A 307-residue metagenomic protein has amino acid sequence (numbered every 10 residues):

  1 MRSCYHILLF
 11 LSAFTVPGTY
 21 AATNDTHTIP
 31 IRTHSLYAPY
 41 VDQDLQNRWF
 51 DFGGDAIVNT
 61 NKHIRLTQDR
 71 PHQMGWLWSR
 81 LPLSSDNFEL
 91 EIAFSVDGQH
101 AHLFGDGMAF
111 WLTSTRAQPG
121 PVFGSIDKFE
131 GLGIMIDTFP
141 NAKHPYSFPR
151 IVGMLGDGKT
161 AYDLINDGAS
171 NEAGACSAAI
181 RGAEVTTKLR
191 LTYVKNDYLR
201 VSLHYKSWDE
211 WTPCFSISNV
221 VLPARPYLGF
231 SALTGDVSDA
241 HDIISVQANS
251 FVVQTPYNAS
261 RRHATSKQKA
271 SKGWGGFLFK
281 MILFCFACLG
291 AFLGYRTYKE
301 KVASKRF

Functional and structural regions predicted by a protein language model:
M1-C4, K305-F307: A positional/structural detector of protein chain ends, strongest at the extreme C-terminus and weakly at the extreme
S3-A21: Cleavable N-terminal signal peptides of Sec/SRP-targeted secreted and luminal proteins
G18-F307: Polar, low-complexity loop segments and adjacent catalytic/binding residues used for recognizing and processing sugar
